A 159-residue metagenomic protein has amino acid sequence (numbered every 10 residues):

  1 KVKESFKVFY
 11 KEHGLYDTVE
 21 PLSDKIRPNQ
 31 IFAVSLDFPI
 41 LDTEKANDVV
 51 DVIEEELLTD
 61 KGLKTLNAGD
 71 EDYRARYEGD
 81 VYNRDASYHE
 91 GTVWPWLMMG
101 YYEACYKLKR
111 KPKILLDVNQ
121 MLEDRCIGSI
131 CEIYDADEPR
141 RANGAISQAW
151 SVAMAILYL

Functional and structural regions predicted by a protein language model:
K1-W94, L116-L159: Extended glycan-interaction surfaces of carbohydrate-active proteins
M98-C126: C-terminal hydrophobic structural anchor segments that stabilize assembly/packing rather than catalytic chemistry
